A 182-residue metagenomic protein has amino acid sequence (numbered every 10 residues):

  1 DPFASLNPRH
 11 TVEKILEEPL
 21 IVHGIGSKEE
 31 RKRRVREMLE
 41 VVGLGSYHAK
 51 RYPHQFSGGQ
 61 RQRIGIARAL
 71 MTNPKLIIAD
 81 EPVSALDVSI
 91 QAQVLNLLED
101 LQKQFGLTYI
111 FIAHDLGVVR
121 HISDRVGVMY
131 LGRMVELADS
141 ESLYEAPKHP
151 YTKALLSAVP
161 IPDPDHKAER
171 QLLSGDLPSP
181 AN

Functional and structural regions predicted by a protein language model:
L16, I66, I90, V94: Hydrophobic anchor residue at the start of the ABC signature
E30-Y47, K153-S157: Conserved ABC ATPase "signature" region
Y52-F56, Q60: Conserved ABC ATPase signature
M71-K75: A short, proline-enriched helix->beta-strand linker immediately N-terminal to the Walker B motif in ABC-type P-loop
V119-H121: A short, surface-exposed alpha-helical micro-motif characterized by mixed small hydrophobic and charged/polar residues
D139-N182: Short catalytic/signature loops enriched in Gly
